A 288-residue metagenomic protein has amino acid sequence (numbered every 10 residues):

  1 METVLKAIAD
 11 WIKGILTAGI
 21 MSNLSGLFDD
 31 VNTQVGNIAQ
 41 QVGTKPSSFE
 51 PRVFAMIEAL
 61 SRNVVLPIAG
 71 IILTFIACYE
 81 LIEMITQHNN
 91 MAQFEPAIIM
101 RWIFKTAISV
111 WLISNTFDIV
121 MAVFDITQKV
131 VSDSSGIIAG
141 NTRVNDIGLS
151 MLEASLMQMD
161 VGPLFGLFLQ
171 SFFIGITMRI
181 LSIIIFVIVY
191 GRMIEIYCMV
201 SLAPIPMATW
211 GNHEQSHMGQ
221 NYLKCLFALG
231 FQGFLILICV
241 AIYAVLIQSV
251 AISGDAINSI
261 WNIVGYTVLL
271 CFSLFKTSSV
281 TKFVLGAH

Functional and structural regions predicted by a protein language model:
M1-I72, Q87-A97, A107-T177, S216-N221 (+2 more regions): Gly/Ser-rich, low-complexity
L66-Y79, I196: Hydrophobic alpha-helical transmembrane segments
L73, F168, S182, F186: Short, contiguous, pocket-lining structural segments that sit at or immediately flank catalytic/ligand-binding sites
T74-L81, S171-F173, V200-P204: Transmembrane alpha-helical segments of multi-pass small-molecule transport proteins
L81-F94, S182-F186, E214-Q215: Membrane-water interface regions at transmembrane-helix termini and the short interhelical loops of multi-pass membrane
W102-K105: Elongated alpha-helical scaffolds
S182-V189, M193-I196, V200-C239: Extended serine/threonine-enriched, polar tracts that run as long, contiguous segments within proteins
